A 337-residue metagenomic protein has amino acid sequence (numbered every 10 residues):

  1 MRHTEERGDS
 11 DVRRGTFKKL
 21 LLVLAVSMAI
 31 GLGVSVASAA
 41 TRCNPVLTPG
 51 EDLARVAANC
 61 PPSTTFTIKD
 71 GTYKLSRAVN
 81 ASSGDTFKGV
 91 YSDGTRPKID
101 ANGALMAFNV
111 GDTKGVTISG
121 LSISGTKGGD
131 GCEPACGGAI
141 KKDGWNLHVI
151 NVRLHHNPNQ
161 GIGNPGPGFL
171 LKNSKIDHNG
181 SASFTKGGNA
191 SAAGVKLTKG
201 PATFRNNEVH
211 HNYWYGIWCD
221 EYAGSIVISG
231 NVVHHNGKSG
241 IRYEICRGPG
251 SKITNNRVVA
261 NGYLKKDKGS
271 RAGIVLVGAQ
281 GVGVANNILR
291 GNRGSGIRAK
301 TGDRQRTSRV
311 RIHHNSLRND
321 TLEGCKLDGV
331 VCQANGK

Functional and structural regions predicted by a protein language model:
D9, R13-V23: Bacterial N-terminal signal peptides that target proteins for export
V23-G33: Bacterial N-terminal signal peptides
V34-A39: Sec/Tat signal peptide C-region and signal peptidase I cleavage site
A40-E51, K74, S83-E133: Right-handed parallel beta-helix/beta-spiral solenoid domain characteristic of secreted/periplasmic
A40-K69: Acidic Gly/Asp/Thr-rich repetitive segments characteristic of extracellular carbohydrate-active and adhesion proteins
L53-C60, K74-S82: Short, T/G/N/S-enriched strand-turn elements that build extracellular solenoid repeat scaffolds
G84, K88-Y91, R96, K114-G125 (+9 more regions): Right-handed parallel beta-helix
D100-N109, D130-K141, H156-G163, F184-K199 (+5 more regions): Extracellular beta-strand/beta-solenoid scaffold signature
